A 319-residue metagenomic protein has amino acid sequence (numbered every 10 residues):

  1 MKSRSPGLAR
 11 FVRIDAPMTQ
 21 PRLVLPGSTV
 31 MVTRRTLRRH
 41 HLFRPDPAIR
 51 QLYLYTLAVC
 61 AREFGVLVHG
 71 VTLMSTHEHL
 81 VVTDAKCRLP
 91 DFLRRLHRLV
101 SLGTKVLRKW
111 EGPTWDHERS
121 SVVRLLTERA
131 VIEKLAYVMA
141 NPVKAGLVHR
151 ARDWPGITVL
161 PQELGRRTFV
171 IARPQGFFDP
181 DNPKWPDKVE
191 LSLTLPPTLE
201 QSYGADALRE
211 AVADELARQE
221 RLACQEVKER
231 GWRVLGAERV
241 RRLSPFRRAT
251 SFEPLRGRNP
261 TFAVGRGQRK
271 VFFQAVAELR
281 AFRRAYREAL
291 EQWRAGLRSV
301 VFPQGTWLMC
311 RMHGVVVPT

Functional and structural regions predicted by a protein language model:
M1-T319: Short catalytic/metal-binding and nucleic-acid-binding patches
